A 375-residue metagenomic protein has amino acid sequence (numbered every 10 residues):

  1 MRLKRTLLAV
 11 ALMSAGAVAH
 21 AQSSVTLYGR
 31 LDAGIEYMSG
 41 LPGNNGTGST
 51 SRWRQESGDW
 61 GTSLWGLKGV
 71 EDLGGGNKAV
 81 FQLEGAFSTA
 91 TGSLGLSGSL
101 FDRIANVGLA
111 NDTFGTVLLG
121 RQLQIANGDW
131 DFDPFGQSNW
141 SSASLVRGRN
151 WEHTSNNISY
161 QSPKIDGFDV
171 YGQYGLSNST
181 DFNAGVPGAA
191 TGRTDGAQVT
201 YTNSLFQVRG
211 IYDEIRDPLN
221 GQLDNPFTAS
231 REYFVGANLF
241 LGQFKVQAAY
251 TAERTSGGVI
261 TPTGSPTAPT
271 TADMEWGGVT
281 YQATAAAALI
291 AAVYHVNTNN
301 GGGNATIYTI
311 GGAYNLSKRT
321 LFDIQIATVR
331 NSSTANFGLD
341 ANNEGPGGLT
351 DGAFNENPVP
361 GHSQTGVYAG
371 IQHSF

Functional and structural regions predicted by a protein language model:
M1-Q22: Gram-negative bacterial Sec-dependent N-terminal signal peptides
Q22-Y37, R52-S179, T191-R193, T200-S204 (+1 more regions): Outer membrane beta-barrel
S23-G29, E71, G75-A79, T113-V117 (+10 more regions): Outer-envelope beta-barrel architecture signal
I35-G43, F87-S93, I125-N127, N178-F182 (+5 more regions): Gram-negative outer-membrane beta-barrel proteins
S49-S63, L100-R103, E152-N156, T191-D195 (+4 more regions): Residues that define the transmembrane beta-barrel architecture of outer-membrane proteins
S49-W53, S93, A143-V146, F182-G185 (+4 more regions): Extracellular loop and loop/strand-boundary signature of outer-membrane beta-barrel proteins
A190, D195-Y314, Q325-A327: Detector for outer-membrane/organellar transmembrane beta-barrel domains, recognizing the amphipathic beta-strand
L316, V359-F375: Outer-membrane beta-barrel "beta-signal"
